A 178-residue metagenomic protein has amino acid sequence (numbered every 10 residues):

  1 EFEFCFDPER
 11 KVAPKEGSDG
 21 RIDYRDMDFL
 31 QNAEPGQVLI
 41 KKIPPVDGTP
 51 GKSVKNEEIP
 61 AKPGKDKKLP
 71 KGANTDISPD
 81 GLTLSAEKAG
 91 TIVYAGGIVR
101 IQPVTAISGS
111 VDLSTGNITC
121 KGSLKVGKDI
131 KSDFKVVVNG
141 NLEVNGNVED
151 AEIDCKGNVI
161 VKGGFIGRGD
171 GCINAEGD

Functional and structural regions predicted by a protein language model:
E1-S110, T115: Long, low-complexity, mixed-charge
T91-D178: Extended, compositionally simple hydrophobic/Ser/Thr-rich segments that build repetitive fibrous architectures
